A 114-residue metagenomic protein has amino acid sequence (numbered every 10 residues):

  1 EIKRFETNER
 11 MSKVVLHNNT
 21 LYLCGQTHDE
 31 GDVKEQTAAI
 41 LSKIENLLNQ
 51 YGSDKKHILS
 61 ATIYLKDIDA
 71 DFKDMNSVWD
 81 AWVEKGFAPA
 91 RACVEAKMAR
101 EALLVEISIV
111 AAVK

Functional and structural regions predicted by a protein language model:
E1-L59, L65-K114: N-terminal presequence-like segments and the immediate start of the first folded domain
